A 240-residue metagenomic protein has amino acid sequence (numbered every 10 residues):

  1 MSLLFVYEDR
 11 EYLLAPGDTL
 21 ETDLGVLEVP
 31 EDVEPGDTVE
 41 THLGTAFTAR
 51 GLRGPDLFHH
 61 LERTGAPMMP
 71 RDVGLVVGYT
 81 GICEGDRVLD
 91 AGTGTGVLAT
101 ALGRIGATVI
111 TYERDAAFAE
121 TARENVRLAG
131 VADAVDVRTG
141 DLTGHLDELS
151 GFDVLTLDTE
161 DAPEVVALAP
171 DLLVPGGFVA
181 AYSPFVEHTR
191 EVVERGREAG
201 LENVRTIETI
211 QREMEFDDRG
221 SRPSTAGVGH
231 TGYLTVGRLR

Functional and structural regions predicted by a protein language model:
M1-G51: N-terminal auxiliary segments of SAM/dcSAM-dependent transferases
H59-G74, I82: Conserved SAM-binding loop and adjacent beta-strand
G78-C83, G130, L146, D171: Glycine-rich helix-loop-beta junction characteristic of Rossmann-like nucleotide cofactor-binding loops
C83-G94, L155: Conserved class I S-adenosyl-L-methionine
T95-G106: Conserved SAM-binding loop of SAM-dependent methyltransferases across substrates and taxa, primarily the Class I
T108-E113: Conserved SAM-binding motif I beta-strand of class I
R114-A162: S-adenosyl-L-methionine
L168-H230: C-terminal substrate-binding/active-site "lid" region of AdoMet-derived donor-dependent transferases
